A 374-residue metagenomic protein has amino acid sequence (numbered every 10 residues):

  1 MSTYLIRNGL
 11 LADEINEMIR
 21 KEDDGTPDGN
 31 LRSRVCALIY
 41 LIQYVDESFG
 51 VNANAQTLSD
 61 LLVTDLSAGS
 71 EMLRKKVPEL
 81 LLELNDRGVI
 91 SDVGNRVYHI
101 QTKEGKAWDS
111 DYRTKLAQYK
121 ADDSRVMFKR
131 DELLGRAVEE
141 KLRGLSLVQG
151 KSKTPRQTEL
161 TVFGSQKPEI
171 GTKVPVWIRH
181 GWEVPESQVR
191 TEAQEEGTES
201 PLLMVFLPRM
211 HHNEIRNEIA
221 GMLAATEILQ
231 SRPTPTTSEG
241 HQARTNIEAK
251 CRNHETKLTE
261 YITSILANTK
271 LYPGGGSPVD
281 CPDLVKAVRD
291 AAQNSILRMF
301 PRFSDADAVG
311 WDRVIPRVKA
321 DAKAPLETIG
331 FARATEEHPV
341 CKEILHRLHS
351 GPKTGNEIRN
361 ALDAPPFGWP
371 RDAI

Functional and structural regions predicted by a protein language model:
M1-I374: Extended alpha-helical interface modules used as scaffolds for assembling large macromolecular complexes
